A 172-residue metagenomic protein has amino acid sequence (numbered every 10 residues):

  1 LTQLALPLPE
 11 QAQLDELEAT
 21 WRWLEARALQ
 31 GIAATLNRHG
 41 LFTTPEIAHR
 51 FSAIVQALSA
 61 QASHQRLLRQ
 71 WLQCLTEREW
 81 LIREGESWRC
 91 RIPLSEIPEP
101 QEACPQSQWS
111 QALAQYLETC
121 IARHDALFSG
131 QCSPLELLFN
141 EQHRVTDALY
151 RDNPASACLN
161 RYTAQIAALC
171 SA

Functional and structural regions predicted by a protein language model:
L1-P154, R161-A172: N-terminal accessory segments
